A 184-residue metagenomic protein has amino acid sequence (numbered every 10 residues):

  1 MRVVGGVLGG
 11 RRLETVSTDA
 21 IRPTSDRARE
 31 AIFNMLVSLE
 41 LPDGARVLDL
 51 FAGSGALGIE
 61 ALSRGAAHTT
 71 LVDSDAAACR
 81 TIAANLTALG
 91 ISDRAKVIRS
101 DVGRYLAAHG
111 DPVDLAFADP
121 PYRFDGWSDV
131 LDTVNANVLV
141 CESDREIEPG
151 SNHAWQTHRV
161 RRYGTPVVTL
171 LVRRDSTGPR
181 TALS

Functional and structural regions predicted by a protein language model:
M1-S184: Class I S-adenosyl-L-methionine-dependent methyltransferase catalytic core
